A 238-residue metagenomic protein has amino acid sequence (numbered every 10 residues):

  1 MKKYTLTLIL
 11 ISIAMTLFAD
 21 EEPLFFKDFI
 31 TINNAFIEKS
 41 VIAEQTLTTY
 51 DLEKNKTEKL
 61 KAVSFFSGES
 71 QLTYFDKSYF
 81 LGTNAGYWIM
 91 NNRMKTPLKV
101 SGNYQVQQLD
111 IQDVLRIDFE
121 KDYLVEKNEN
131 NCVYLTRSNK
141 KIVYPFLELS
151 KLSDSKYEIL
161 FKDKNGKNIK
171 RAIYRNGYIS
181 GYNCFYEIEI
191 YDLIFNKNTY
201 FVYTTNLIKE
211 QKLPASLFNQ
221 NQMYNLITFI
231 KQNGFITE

Functional and structural regions predicted by a protein language model:
Y4-M15: Sec-dependent N-terminal signal peptides
D20-V41, T83-L147, N221-E238: Flexible, processing/modification-adjacent segments and terminal tails in exported/periplasmic/extracellular proteins
E21-L24, A62-F66, D76-N84, Y123-V125 (+1 more regions): Intrinsically disordered terminal and processing segments
E21-N92, T204: N-terminal mature ectodomain segment of secretory-pathway/periplasmic proteins
T46-T57, F66-F75, D110-E120, L135-I142 (+2 more regions): Short, solvent-exposed secondary-structure boundary motifs
L60-V63, R116-E120, E148, R175-N176: Feature captures outer-membrane beta-barrel proteins of Gram-negative bacteria and organelles
M90, K127-Q220: Gly/Pro-enriched, hydrophobic low-complexity segments that function as extracytoplasmic propeptides/linkers
